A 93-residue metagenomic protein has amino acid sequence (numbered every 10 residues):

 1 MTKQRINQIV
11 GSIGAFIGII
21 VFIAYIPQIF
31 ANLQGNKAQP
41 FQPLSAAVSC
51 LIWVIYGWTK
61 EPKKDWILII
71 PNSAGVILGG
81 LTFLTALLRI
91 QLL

Functional and structural regions predicted by a protein language model:
M1-L93: Alpha-helical membrane-protein topology signature
